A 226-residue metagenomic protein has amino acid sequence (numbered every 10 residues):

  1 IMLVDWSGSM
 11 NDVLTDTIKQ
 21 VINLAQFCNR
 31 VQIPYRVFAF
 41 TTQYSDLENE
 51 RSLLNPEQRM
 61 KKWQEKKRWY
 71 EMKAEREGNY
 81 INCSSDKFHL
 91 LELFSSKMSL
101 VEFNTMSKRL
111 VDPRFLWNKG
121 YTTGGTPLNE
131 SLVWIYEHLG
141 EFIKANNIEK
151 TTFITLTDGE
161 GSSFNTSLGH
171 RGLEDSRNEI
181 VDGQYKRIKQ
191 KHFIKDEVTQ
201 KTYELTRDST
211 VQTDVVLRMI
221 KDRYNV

Functional and structural regions predicted by a protein language model:
I1-V226: Acidic, glycine-rich A-domain
